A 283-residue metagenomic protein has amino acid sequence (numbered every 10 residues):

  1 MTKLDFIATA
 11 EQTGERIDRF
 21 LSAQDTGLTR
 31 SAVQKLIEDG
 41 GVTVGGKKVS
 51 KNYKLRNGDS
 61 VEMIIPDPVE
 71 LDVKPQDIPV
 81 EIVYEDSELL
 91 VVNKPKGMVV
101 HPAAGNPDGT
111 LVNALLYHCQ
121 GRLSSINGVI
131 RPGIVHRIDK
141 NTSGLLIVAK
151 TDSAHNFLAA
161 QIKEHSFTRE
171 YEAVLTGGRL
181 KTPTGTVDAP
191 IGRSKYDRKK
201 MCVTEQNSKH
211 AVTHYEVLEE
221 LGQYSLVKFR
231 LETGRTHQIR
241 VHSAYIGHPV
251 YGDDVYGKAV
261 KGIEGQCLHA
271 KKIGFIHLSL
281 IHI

Functional and structural regions predicted by a protein language model:
M1-I281: RNA pseudouridine synthases
